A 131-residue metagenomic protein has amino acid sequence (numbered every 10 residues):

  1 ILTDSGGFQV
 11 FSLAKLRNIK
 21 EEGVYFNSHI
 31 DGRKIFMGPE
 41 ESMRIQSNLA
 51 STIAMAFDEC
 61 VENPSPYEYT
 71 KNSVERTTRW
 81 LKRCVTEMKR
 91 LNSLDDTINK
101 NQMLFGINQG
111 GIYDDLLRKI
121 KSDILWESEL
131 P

Functional and structural regions predicted by a protein language model:
I1-I98: Non-catalytic, usually N-terminal nucleic-acid engagement modules in DNA/RNA processing proteins
E75-T78, C84-D95, N99-P131: Glycine-rich phosphate/ribose-binding loops and adjacent secondary-structure elements that form binding surfaces
